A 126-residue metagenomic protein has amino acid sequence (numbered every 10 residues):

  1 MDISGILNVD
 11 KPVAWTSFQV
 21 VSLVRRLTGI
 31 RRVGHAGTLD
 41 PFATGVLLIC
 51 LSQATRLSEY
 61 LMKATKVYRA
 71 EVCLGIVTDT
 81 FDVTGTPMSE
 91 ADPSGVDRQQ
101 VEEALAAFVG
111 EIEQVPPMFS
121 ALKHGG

Functional and structural regions predicted by a protein language model:
M1-G125: Catalytic/RNA-binding core of pseudouridine synthases
